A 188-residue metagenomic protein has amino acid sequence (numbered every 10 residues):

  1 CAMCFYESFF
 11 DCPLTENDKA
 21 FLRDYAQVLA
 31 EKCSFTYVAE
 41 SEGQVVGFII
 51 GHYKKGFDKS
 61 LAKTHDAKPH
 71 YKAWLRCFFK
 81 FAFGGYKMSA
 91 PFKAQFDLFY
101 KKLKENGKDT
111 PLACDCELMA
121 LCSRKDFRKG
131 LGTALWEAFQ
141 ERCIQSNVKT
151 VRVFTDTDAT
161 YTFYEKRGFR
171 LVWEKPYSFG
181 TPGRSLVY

Functional and structural regions predicted by a protein language model:
M3-K19, V28, K55: Helix-loop element at the rim of GNAT/NAT acetyltransferase active sites that forms part of the acceptor-substrate
L14-Y37, S41, I50: Active-site rim helix/loop that mediates acceptor-substrate recognition in acyltransferases
V38, Q44-Y53, K104, E117-C122: Conserved beta-strand in the GNAT
G56-C116, A120, S178-G183: Conserved acyl-donor/pantetheine-binding loop and adjacent beta-alpha core of acyl/acetyltransferases and related
Y100-K104, T133, Q145, T157-E174: Conserved active-site alpha-helix within GNAT-family acetyltransferase domains
C114-D115, C143-D156: Conserved GNAT acetyl-CoA-binding A-motif
M119-K125, R152-T162, Y177-P182: Conserved beta-strand-loop-alpha-helix junction that forms the acyl-donor binding cleft
R128-E141, K166: Conserved acetyl-CoA-binding loop-helix of GNAT-fold acetyltransferases
